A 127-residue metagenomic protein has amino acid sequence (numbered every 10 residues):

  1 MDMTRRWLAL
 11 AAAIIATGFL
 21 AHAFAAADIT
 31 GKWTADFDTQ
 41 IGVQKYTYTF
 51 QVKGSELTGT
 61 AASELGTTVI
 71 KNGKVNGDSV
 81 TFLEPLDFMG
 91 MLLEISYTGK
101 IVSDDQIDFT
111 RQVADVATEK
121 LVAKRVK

Functional and structural regions predicted by a protein language model:
M1-A11: Bacterial N-terminal signal peptides that target proteins for export
M1-D2, G18, I107, K120-L121: General helical secondary-structure elements
A11-F19: Bacterial N-terminal signal peptides
F19-A26: Sec/Tat signal peptide C-region and signal peptidase I cleavage site
A27-V102, D108-K127: Central antiparallel beta-sheet cores of small beta-barrel/beta-sandwich binding domains
